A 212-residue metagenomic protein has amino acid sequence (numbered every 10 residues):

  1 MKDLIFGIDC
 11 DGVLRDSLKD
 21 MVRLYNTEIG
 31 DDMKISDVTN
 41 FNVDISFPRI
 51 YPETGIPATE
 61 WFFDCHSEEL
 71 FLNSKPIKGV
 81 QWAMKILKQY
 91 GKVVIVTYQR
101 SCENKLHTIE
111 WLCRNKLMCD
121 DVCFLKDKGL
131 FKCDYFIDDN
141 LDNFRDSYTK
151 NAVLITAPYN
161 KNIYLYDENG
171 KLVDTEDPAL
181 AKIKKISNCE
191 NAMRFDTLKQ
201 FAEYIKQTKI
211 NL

Functional and structural regions predicted by a protein language model:
M1-I56: Active-site neighborhood of HAD-like aspartate-dependent phosphohydrolases
C10, W61-H66, T156-P158: Short loop/turn segments at strand-loop or loop-helix junctions that form parts of catalytic or ligand-binding pockets
V13, V96-Y98: Ser/Thr-glycine-rich phosphate-binding loops at phosphate-binding pockets of nucleotides, nucleotide cofactors
D20-L24, G79-W82, I86, H107 (+1 more regions): Alpha-helical elements of Rossmann-like donor-binding domains used by nucleotide-donor carbohydrate transfer enzymes
M33, D44-G79: Metal-dependent phosphoesterase signature
S67-I95, C102-L106: Short, acidic loop-to-helix structural element flanking the phosphoryl-transfer center in phosphate-processing enzymes
Q89-K92, R100-L212: C-terminal cap/substrate-recognition subdomain and adjoining C-terminal extension of metal-dependent phosphatase-like
